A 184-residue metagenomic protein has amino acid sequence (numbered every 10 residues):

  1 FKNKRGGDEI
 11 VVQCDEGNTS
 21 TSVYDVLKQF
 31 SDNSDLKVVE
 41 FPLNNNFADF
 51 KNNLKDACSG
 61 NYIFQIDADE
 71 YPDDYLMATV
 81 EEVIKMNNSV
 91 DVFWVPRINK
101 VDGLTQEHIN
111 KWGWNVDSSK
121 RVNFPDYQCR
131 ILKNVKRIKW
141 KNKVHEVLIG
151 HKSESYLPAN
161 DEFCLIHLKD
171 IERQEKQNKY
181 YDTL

Functional and structural regions predicted by a protein language model:
K2-E40: Acidic donor-binding segment of Leloir-type glycosyltransferases
N3-R5, C58, K85: Short, conserved loop/helix-junction motifs that constitute active-site signature segments in enzyme catalytic cores
E9, G60-Y62: Well-ordered beta-strand positions
V26-F30, A57, V83: Alpha-helical structural signal in soluble globular domains
E40-F47: Short, acidic/glycine-rich phosphate-metal binding loop used to engage nucleotide
F47-K55, Y62, Y71-L184: Catalytic-site signature of metal-activated, phosphate-bearing donor transferases, centered on the GT-A/GT-A-like
A68: Walker B catalytic motif
